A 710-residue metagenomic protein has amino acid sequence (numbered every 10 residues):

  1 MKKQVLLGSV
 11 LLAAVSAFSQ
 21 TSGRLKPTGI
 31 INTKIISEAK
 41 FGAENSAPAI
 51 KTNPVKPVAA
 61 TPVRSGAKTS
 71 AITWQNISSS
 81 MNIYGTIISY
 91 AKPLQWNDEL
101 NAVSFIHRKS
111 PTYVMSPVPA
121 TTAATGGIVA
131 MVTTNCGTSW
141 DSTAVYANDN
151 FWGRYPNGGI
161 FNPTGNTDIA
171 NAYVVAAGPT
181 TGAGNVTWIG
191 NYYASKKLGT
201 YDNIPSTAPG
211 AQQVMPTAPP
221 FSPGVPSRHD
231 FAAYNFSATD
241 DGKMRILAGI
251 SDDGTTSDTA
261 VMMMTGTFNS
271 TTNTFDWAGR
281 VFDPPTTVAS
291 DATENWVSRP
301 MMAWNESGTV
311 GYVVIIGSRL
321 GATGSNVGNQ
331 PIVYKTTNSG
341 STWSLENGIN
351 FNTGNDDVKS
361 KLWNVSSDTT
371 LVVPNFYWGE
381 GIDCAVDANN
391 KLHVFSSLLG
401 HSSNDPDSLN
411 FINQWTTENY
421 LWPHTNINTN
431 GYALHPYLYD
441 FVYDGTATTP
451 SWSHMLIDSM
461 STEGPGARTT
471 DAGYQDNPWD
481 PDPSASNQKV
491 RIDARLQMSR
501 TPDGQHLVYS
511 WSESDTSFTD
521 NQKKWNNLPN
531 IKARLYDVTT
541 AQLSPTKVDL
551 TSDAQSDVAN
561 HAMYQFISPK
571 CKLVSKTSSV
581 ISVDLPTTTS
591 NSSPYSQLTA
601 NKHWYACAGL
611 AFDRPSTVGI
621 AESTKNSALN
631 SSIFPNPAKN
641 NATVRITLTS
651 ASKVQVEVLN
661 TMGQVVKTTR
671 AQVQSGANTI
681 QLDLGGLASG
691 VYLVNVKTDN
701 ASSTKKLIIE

Functional and structural regions predicted by a protein language model:
M1-P27, A130, I620, S627-L629 (+1 more regions): Bacterial Sec-dependent N-terminal signal peptides
L6-G8, S22, V214-M215, M563 (+3 more regions): Compositionally biased, intrinsically disordered low-complexity segments enriched in polar/proline residues
G8-S9, G249, G266, G311 (+2 more regions): Small side chains
L11, N97, T122, N150 (+9 more regions): A generic structural signal for short, solvent-exposed coil/turn residues that cap or connect secondary-structure
Q20-T617: Extracellular, repeat-based ectodomains that mediate carbohydrate processing or recognition
T624-E710: C-terminal outer-membrane/trafficking sorting elements
